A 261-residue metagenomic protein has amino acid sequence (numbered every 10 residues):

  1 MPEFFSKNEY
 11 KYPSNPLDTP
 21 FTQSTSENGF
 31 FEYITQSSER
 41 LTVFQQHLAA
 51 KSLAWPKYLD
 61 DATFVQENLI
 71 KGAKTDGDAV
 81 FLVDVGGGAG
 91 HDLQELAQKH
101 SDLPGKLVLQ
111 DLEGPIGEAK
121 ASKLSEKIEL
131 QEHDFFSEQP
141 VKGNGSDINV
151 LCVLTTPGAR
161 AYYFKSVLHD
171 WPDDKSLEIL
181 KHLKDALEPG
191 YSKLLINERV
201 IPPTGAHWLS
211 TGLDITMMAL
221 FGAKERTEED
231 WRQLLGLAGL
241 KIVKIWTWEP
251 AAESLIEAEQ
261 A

Functional and structural regions predicted by a protein language model:
M1-W208, I242-V243, S254: Conserved adenosyl
P2, T216, E259: Residues in well-ordered beta-strands of folded domains
D61, T211-L213, E259: General N-terminal targeting signals
L69, A219, E259-Q260: Short alpha-helical interface elements
Y191, L195-A238, V243: C-terminal alpha-helical "lid/dimerization" subdomain adjacent to the S-adenosyl-L-methionine
V243-A261: Core SAM-dependent methyltransferase catalytic element
